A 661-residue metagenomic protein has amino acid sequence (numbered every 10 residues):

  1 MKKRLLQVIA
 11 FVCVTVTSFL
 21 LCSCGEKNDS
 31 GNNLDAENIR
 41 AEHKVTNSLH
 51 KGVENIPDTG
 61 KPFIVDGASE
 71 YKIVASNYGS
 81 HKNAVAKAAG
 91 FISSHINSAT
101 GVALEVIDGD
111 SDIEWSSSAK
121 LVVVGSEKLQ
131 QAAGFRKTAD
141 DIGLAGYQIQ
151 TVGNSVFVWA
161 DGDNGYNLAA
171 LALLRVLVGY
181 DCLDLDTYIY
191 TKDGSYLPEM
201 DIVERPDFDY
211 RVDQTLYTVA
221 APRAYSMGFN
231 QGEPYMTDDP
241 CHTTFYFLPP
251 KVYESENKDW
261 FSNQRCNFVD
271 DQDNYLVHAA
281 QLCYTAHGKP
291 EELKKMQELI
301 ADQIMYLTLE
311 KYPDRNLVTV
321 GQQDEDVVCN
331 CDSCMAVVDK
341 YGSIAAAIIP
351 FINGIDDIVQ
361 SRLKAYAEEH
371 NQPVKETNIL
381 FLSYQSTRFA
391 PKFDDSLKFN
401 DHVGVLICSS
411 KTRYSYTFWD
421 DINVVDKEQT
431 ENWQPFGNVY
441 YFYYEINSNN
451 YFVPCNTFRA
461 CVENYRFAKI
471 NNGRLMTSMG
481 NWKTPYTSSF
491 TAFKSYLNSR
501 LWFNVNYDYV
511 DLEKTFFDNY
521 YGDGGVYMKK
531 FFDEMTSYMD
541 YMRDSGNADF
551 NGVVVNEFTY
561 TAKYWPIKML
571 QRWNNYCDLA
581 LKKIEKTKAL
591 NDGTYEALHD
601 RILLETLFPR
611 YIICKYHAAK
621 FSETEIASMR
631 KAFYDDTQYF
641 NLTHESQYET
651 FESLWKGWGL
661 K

Functional and structural regions predicted by a protein language model:
M1-V12: Bacterial N-terminal signal peptides that target proteins for export
L20-S23: C-terminal motif of bacterial Sec signal peptides marking the signal peptidase cleavage site
N38-V203: Contiguous, structured surface segment used for ligand recognition
K87-F91, H95, A99, D141-I352 (+3 more regions): Feature activates predominantly on carbohydrate-active enzymes
G288-M296, Y306-L307, K311, D421-K530 (+1 more regions): Structured mid-domain segments that build the active-site/substrate or prosthetic-cofactor binding neighborhood
I352-A390, Y440-I446, M476-M479: Aromatic-lined carbohydrate-recognition surfaces of secreted/lumenal glycan-active proteins
I379-K411, F452-T457, T487-K494: Substrate-binding cleft/loops of secretory-pathway carbohydrate-active enzymes
L501-K661: Catalytic domains of carbohydrate-active enzymes that cleave complex glycans
